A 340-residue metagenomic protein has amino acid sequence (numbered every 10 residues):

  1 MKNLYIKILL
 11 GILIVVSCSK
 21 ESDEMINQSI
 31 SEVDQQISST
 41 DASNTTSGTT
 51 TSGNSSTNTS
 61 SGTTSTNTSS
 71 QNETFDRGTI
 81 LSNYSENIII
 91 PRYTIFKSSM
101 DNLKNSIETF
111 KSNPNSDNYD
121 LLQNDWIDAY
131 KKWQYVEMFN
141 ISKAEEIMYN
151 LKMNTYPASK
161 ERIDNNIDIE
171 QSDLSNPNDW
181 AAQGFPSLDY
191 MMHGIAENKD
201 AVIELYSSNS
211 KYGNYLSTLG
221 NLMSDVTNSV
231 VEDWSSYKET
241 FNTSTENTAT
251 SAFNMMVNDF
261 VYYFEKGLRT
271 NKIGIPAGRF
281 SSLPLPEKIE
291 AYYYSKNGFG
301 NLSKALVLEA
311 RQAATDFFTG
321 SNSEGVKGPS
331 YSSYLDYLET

Functional and structural regions predicted by a protein language model:
M1-I8: Bacterial N-terminal signal peptides that target proteins for export
I8-F75: Bacterial Sec-dependent N-terminal signal peptides
I37, S69-T340: Mature extracytoplasmic or organellar-lumen-exposed domains after removal of signal/transit peptides
